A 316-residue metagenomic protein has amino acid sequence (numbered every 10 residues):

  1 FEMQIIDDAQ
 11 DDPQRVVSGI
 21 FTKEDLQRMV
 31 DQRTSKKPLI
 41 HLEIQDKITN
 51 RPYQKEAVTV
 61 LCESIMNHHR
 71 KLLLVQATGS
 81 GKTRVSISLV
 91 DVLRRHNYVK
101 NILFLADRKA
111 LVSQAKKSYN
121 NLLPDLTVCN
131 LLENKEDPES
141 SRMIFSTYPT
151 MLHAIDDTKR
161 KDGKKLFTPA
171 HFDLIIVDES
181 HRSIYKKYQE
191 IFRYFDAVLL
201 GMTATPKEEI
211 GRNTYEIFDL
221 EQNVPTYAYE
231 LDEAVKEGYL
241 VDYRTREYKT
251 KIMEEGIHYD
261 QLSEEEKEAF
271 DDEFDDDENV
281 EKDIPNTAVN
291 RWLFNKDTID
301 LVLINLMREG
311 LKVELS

Functional and structural regions predicted by a protein language model:
F1-D7, V112-A115, E139, L152-D156 (+3 more regions): Switch/connector loops and helix/strand junctions flanking conserved nucleotide-binding motifs in nucleotide-processing
F1-N101, A110, Q114-D125, E139-M143 (+4 more regions): ATP-dependent helicase/translocase motor core
M66-R70, D137-S140, D157-D173, Q189: Short basic/glycine-enriched coil/helix segment immediately N-terminal to the Walker B
L89, Q114-L122, T147, H171 (+5 more regions): Alpha-helical scaffold elements adjacent to nucleotide-binding pockets in ATP/GTP-utilizing enzyme cores
Y98-K100, L126, H171-F172, F195-V198 (+2 more regions): Short glycine-/polar-rich loops that comprise or flank the Walker A/P-loop and associated switch/sensor motifs
K109-L111, P149-H153, H181-R182, A197 (+2 more regions): Conserved nucleotide-binding/hydrolysis micro-motifs of P-loop NTPases
P149, G163-G201: SF2 helicase catalytic motif II
R212-L315: Interdomain helical connector at the RecA1-RecA2 junction of SF1/SF2 helicase-like NTPases
